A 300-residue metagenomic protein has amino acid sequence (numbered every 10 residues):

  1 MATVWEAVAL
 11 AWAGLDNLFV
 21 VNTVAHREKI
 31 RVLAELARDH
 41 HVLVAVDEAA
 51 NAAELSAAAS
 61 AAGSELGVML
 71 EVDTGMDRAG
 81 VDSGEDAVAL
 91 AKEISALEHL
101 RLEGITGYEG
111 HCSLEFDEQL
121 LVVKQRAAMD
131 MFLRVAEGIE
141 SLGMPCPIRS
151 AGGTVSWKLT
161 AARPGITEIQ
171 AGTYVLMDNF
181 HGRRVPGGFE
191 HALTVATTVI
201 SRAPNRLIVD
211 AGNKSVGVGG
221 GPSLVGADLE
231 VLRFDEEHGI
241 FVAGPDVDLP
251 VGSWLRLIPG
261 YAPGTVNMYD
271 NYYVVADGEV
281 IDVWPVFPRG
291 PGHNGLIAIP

Functional and structural regions predicted by a protein language model:
M1-L114: Active-site-proximal beta-alpha core segment in soluble small-molecule metabolic enzymes
T3, N22, E109, G153 (+3 more regions): Residues that line or immediately flank small-molecule/substrate-binding pockets and catalytic motifs
W5, A50, D82-E85, A89 (+7 more regions): Conserved active-site and cofactor/substrate-binding residues in soluble primary-metabolism enzymes
A9-A13, A61, K158-I166, P250: Short loop/helix-cap segments at secondary-structure boundaries that form the rim of catalytic
G67, D73-R183: Active-site loop/helix belt of alpha/beta enzymes
V123-K124, V155-A227: Active-site loop ensemble at the mouth of alpha/beta enzyme cores that anchors a bound cofactor
R202-P300: C-terminal accessory subdomain/extension
